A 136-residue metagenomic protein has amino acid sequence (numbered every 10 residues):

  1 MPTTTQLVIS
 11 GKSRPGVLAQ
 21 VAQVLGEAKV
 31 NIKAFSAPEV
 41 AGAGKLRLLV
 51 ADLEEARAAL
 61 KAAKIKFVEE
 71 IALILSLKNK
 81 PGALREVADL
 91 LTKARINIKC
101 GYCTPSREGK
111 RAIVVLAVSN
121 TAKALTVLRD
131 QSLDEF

Functional and structural regions predicted by a protein language model:
M1-F136: A conserved regulatory-domain signal marking ACT and ACT-like small-molecule sensing domains and adjacent regulatory
